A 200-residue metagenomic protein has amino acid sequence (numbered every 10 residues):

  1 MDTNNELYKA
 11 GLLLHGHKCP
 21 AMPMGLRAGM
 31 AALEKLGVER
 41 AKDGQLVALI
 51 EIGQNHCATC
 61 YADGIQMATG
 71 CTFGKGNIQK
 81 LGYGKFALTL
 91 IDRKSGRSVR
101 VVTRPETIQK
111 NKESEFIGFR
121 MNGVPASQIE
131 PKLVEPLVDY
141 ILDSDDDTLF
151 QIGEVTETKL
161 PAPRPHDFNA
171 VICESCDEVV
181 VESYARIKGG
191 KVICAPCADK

Functional and structural regions predicted by a protein language model:
M1-K18, G25-K200: Non-transmembrane, aqueous-exposed alpha-helical and coiled segments at domain scale
